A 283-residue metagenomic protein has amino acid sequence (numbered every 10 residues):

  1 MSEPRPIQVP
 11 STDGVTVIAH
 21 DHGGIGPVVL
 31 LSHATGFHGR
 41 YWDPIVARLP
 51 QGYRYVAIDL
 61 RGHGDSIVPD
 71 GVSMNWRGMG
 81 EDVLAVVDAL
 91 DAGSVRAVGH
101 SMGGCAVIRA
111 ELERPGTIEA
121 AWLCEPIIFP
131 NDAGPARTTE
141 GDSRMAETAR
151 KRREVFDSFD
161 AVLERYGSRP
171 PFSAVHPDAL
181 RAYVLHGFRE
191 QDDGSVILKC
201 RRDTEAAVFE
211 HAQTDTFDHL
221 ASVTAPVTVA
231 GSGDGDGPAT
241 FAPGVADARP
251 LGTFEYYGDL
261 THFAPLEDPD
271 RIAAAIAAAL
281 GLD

Functional and structural regions predicted by a protein language model:
T12-H22: A short loop-to-beta-strand scaffold at the N-terminal edge of the catalytic core in hydrolase folds
D21-V68: Conserved HGGG/HGGXW glycine-rich cap/lid loop of the alpha/beta-hydrolase fold
P44, V56, L60-V98, M102 (+1 more regions): Active-site loop/oxyanion-hole signature of alpha/beta-hydrolase fold enzymes
S94-A136: Conserved hydrolase catalytic core segment
I127-F156: A catalytic-pocket lid/entrance helix-loop region that shapes and gates access to the active site across common
R153-H211: Conserved alpha/beta-hydrolase catalytic His-Asp/Glu region
F188-D247, Y256: Conserved serine/cysteine hydrolase catalytic core
Y257-P269, A273: Catalytic histidine-centered segment of alpha/beta-hydrolase-like enzymes
